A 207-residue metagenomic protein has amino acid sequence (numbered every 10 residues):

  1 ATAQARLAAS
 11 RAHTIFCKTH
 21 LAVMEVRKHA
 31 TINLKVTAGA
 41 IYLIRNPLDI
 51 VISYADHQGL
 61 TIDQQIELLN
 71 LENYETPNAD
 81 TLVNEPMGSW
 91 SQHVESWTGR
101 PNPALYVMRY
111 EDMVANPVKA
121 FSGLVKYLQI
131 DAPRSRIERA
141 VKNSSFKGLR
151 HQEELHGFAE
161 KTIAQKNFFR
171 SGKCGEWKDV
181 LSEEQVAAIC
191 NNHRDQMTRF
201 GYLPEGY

Functional and structural regions predicted by a protein language model:
A1-M108, E160-A164, R170-Y207: PAPS-dependent sulfotransferase catalytic domain
L48-V51, V118-S122, R134-E138, V186 (+1 more regions): An amphipathic alpha-helix signature
D56, L60, K126-P133, F146 (+1 more regions): Short, well-ordered loop/turn and helix-capping segments at boundaries between secondary-structure elements and domains
M108-A132, A140, G148-L149: PAPS/PAP-binding and catalytic site of the sulfotransferase fold
D131, N143, D195-R199: Hydrophobic alpha-helical segments
R134-K142, G201-Y207: Short, flexible loop/turn segments with low-complexity composition
K142-A164: Short acidic/His-enriched helical or mixed secondary-structure segments at domain edges of catalytic enzymes and some
